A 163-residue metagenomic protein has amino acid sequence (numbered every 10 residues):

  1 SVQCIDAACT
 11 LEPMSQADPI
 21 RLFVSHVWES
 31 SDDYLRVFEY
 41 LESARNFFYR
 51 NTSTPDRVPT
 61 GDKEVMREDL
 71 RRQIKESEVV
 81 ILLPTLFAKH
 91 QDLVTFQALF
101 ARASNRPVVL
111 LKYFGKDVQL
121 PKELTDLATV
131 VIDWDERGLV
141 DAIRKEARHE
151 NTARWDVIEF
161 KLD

Functional and structural regions predicted by a protein language model:
Q3-E76, D156-D163: Conserved N-terminal substructure of TIR/SEFIR domains
L35-F38, L93-T95, K122: Short amphipathic alpha-helical segments
R50-T52, L111, W134: Conserved beta-strand termini and adjacent loop/short-helix elements that scaffold enzyme active sites in alpha/beta
E68-R71, K75, T95, V140 (+1 more regions): Amphipathic, non-transmembrane alpha-helical secondary structure
Q73-K116: Conserved beta-strand-loop-alpha-helix hinge of the TIR/SEFIR fold
G115-T129: Glycine-rich, charge-decorated loop segments at or immediately adjacent to ligand/cofactor-binding or catalytic sites
T129-R137: Short acidic-hydrophobic, aromatic-tinged amphipathic segments that line or gate anion-handling sites
L139-V157: A charged, well-structured terminal subsegment
